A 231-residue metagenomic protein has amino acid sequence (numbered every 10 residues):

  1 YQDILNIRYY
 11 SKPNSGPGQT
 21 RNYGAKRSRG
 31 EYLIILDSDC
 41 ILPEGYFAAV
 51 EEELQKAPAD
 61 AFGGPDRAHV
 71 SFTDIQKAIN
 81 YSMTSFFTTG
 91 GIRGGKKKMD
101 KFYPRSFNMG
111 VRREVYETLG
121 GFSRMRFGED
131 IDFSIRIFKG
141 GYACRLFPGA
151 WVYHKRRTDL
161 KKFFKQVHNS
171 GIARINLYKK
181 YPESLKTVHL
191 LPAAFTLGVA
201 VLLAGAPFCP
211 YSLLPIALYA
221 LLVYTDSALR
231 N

Functional and structural regions predicted by a protein language model:
Y1-S15: Acidic donor-binding segment of Leloir-type glycosyltransferases
K12-S28, A49, M99, Y103-F107: Glycine-rich, basic loop-to-helix element that forms the pyrophosphate-binding segment of sugar-nucleotide handling
L33: Short aromatic/hydrophobic "clamp" motif used to bind/position activated sugar donors
D37-I41: The conserved acidic donor/metal-binding loop of glycosyltransferases
E44-K77, W151, K155: Conserved donor NDP-sugar-binding/catalytic core segment of glycosyltransferases
A68, G91-E114, R126, D132 (+4 more regions): A recurrent flexible, glycine/aromatic-enriched loop bordering the glycosyltransferase active site that acts as
S123-L185: Catalytic donor/gating beta->alpha subdomain of glycosyltransferases that bind UDP-sugars
F195-N231: Membrane-embedded multi-pass helical conduit in multi-pass membrane proteins, especially envelope-biosynthetic
